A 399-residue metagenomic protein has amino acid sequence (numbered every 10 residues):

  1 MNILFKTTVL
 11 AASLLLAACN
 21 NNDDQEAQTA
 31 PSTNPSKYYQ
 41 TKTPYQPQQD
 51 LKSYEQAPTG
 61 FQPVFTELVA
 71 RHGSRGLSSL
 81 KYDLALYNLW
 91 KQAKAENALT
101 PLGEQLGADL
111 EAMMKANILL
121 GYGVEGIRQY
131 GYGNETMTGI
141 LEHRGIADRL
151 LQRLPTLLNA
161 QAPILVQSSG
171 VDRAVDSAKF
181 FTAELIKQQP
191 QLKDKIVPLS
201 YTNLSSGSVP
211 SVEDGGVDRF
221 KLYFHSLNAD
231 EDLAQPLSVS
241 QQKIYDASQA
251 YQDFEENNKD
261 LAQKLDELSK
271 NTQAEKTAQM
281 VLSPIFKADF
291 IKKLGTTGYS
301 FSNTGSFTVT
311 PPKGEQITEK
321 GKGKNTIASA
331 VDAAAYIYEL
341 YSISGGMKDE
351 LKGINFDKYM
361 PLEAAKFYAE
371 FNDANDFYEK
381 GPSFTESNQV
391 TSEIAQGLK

Functional and structural regions predicted by a protein language model:
N2-L10: Sec-dependent signal peptide recognition, specifically the positively charged N-region followed immediately by
V9-S13, H143: Residues in flexible loops and secondary-structure boundaries
L15-A18: C-terminal motif of bacterial Sec signal peptides marking the signal peptidase cleavage site
N20-N22: Bacterial signal peptide processing site
A27-P163, S169-K399: Signature for phosphate-centric chemistry
